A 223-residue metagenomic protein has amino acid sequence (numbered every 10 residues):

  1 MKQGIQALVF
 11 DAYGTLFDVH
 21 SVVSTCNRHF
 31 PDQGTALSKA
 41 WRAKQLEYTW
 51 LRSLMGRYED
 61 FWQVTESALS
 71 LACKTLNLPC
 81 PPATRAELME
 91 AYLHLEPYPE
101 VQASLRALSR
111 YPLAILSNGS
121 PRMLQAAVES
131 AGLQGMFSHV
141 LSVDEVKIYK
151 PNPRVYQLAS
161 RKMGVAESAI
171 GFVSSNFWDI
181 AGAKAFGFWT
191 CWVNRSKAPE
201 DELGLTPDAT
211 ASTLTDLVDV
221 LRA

Functional and structural regions predicted by a protein language model:
M1-I5, R106, L116, S120-A223: Asp-based, Mg2+/Mn2+-dependent phosphohydrolase catalytic module
M1-L46: Active-site neighborhood of HAD-like aspartate-dependent phosphohydrolases
V22, L37, T84, L133-M136: Hydrophobic side chains within well-formed alpha-helices
V23, S38, R42, W62-S70 (+1 more regions): An amphipathic alpha-helix signature
C26-F30, S104-R110, L221: Alpha-helix C-terminal capping segments
H29, T35, T49-A86: A metal-dependent, Asp-based hydrolase signature
W62-Q63, C80-I115, P121, Q125 (+1 more regions): Short, acidic loop-to-helix structural element flanking the phosphoryl-transfer center in phosphate-processing enzymes
